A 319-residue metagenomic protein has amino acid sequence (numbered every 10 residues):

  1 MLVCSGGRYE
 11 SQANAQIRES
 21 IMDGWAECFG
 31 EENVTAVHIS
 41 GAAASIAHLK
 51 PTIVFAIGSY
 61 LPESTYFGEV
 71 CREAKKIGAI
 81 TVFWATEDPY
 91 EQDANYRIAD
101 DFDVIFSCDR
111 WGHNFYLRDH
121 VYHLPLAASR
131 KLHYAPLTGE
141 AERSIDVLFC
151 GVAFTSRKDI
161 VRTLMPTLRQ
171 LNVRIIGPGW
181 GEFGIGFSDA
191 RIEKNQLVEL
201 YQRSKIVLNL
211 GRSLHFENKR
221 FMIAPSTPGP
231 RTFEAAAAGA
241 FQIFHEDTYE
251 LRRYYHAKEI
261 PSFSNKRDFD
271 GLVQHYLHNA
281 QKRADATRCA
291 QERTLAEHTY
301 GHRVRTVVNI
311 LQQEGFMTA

Functional and structural regions predicted by a protein language model:
M1-G41, S45-L49, G58-L61, T65-E69 (+3 more regions): Nucleotide-sugar donor-binding catalytic core of glycosyltransferases
I46-A47, A74, A99, Y201 (+2 more regions): Short hydrophobic patches on amphipathic alpha-helices that form coiled-coil/helix-mediated interaction surfaces
Y60-E73, D88-Y96: Active-site and donor-binding regions of nucleotide-sugar-utilizing enzymes
A74-E87, F106: Active-site proximal beta-strand in glycosyltransferases
K76, A94-S107: A conserved, positively charged/aromatic
A79-T81, D88, L208, Q242-I243: Hydrophobic beta-strand scaffold residues
A257-R267, H275-A280: Conserved acidic donor-binding segment of nucleotide-sugar-dependent glycosyltransferases
L277-L311: A charged, aromatic-enriched C-terminal amphipathic alpha-helix characteristic of glycosyltransferases across folds
